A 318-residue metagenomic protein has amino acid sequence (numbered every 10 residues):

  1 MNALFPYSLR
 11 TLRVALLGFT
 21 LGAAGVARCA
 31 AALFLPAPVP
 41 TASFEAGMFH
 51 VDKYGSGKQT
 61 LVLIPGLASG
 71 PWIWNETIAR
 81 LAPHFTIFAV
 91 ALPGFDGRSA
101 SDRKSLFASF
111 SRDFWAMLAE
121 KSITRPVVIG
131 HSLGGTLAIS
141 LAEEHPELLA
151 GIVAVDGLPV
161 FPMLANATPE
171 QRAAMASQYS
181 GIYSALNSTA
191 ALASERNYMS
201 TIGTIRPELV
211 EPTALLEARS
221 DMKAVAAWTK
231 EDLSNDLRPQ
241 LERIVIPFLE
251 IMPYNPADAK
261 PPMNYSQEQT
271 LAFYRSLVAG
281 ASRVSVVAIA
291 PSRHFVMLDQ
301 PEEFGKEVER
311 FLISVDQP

Functional and structural regions predicted by a protein language model:
M1-L61, A82-F85, T124, P159 (+4 more regions): Alpha/beta-hydrolase fold catalytic core
K53-A100: Conserved HGGG/HGGXW glycine-rich cap/lid loop of the alpha/beta-hydrolase fold
A89-I129, L133, E144, L298: Active-site loop/oxyanion-hole signature of alpha/beta-hydrolase fold enzymes
T124-N166: Conserved hydrolase catalytic core segment
I152-L186: Flexible "cap/lid" loop of the alpha/beta hydrolase fold
L164-P169, A185-R243: Conserved alpha/beta-hydrolase catalytic His-Asp/Glu region
L249-S292: Conserved loop-alpha-helix segment in the C-terminal half of the alpha/beta-hydrolase fold that carries the catalytic
S292-Q300: Catalytic histidine-centered segment of alpha/beta-hydrolase-like enzymes
